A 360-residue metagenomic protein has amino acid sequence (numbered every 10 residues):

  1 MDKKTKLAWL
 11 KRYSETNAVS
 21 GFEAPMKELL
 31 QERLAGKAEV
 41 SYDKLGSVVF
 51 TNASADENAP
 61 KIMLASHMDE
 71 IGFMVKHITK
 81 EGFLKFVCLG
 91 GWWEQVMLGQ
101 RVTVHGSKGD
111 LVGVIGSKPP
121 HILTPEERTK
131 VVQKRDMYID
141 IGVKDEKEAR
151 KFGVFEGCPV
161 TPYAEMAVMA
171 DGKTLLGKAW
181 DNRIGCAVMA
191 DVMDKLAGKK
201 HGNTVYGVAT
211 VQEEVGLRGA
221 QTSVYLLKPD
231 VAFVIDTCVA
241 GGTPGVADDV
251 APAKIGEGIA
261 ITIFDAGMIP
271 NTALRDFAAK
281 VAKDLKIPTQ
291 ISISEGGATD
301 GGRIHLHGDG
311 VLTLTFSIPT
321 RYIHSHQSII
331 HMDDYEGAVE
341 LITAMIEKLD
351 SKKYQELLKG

Functional and structural regions predicted by a protein language model:
M1-G360: N-terminal hydrophobic/helix-forming segments and targeting peptides
